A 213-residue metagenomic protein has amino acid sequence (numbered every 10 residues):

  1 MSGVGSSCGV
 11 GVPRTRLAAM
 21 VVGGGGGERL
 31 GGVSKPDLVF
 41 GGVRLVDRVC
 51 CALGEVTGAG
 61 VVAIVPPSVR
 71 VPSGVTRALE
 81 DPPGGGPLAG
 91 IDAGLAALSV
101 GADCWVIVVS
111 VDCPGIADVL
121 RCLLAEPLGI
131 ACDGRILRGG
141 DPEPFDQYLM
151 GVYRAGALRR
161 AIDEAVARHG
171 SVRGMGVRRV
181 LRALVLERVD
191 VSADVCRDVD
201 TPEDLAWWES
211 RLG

Functional and structural regions predicted by a protein language model:
M1-R14, G213: Actinobacteria-biased recognition of intrinsically disordered, low-complexity terminal regions
C8-D163, A167-G174, R179-V195, E203: Nucleotide and nucleotide-moiety/phosphate-recognizing core
L205-W207, R211-G213: ER/Golgi luminal nucleotide-sugar-dependent glycosyltransferases, focusing on the catalytic module
